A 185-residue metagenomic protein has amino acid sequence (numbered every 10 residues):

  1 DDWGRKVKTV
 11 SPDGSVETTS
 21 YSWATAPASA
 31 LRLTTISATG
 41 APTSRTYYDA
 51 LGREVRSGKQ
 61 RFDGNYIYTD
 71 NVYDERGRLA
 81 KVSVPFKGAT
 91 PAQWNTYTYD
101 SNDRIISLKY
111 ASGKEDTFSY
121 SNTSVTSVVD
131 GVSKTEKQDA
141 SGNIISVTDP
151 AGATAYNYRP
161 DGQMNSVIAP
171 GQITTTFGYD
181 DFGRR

Functional and structural regions predicted by a protein language model:
D1-R185: Acidic, low-complexity segments
